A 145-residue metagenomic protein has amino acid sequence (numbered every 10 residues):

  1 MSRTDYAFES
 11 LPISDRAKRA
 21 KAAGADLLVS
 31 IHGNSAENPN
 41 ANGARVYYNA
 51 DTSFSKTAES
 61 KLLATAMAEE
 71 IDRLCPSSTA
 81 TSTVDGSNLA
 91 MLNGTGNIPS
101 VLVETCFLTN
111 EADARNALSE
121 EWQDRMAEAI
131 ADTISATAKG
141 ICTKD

Functional and structural regions predicted by a protein language model:
M1-L63: Catalytic-core regions of hydrolytic enzymes
P12-R16, E59-L63, M67, W122 (+1 more regions): Stable alpha-helical elements in mature extracytoplasmic
K21-A22, R73, G94: Solvent-exposed polar/charged
D26-L28, S53-K56, E70-R73, M126-I130: Glycine-rich loops and low-complexity Gly/Arg-rich segments that provide flexible linkers or classic glycine-based
S30-N38, Y47, A80-D145: Active-site-adjacent mobile loop/cap segments within catalytic or ligand-binding domains
A58-D85: Active-site-adjacent substrate-binding region of metalloamidase/peptidase-like peptide-processing proteins
